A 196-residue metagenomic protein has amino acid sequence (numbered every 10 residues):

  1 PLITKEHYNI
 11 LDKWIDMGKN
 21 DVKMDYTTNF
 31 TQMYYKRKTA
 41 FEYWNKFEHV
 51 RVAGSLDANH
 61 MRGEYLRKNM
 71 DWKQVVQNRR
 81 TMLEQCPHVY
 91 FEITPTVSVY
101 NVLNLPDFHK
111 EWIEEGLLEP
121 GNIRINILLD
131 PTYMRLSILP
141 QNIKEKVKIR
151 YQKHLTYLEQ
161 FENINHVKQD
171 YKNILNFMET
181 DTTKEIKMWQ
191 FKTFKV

Functional and structural regions predicted by a protein language model:
P1-H7, I15-R37, W44-Q77, V89-V99 (+1 more regions): Core AdoMet radical
I10-L11, A40, R67-D71, D107-W112 (+1 more regions): Short secondary-structure boundary/capping segments
L11-W14, R79-M82, C86, W112: Hydrophobic positions in alpha-helices of CheY-like receiver
Y43-V52, H88, K110-I125, I143-L155: Structural recognition of alpha->loop->beta junctions
N78, V99-G116: Catalytic cores of alpha/beta
V97-L103, P120-Q152, Q160-I174: Flexible glycine/acidic-rich beta-alpha junction loops that bind and position SAM and/or redox cofactors in anaerobic
Q152-V196: Radical SAM enzyme core and accessory elements
